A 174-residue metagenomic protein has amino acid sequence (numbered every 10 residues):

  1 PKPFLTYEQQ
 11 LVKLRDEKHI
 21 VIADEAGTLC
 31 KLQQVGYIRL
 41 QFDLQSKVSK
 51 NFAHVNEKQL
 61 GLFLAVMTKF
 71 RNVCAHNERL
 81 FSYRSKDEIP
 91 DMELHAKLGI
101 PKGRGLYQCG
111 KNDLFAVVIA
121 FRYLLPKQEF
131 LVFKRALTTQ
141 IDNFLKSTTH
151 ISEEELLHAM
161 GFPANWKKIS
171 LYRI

Functional and structural regions predicted by a protein language model:
K2-I20: N-terminal acidic leader/helix
D16-I20, Y37, R79: Short aromatic/hydrophobic-glycine micro-motifs
H19-L29, E57-K58, V132: Short, surface-exposed acidic
I22-D24, L40, S82: A local structural micro-motif
A26-K47: Long, continuous compositionally biased terminal/linker segments
Q45-R173: Long, contiguous internal "core" modules enriched in hydrophobic/ aromatic residues
